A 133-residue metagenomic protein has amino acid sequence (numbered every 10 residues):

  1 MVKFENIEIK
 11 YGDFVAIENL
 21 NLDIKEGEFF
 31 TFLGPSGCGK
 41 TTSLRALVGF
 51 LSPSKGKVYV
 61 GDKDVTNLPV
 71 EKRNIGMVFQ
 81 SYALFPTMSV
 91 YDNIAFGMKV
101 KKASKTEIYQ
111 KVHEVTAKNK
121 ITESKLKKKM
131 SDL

Functional and structural regions predicted by a protein language model:
L33-P35: The feature captures the beta-strand-to-loop junction immediately N-terminal to the Walker
V48: Helix-to-loop junction immediately C-terminal to a conserved catalytic motif
G56-D64: Conserved ABC transporter NBD signature motif
D64, T106-K125, S131: Conserved ABC ATPase "signature" region
D64-F79, V100, K105-Y109: ABC ATPase NBD coupling module
M88-G97, Y109, K129: Short coil-to-helix segment of the ABC ATPase nucleotide-binding domain corresponding to the Q-loop/switch region
